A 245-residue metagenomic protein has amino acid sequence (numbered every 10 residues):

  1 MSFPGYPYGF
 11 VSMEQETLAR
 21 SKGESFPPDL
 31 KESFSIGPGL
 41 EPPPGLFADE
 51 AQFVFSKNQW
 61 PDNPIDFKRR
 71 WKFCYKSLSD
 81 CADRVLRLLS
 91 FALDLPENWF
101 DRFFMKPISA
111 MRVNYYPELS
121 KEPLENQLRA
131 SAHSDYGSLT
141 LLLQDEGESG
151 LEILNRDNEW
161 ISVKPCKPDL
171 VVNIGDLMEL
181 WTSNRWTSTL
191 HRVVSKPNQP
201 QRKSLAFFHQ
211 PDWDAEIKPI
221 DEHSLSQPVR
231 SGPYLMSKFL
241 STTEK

Functional and structural regions predicted by a protein language model:
M1-K245: Peripheral, non-catalytic segments flanking oxidoreductase cores
